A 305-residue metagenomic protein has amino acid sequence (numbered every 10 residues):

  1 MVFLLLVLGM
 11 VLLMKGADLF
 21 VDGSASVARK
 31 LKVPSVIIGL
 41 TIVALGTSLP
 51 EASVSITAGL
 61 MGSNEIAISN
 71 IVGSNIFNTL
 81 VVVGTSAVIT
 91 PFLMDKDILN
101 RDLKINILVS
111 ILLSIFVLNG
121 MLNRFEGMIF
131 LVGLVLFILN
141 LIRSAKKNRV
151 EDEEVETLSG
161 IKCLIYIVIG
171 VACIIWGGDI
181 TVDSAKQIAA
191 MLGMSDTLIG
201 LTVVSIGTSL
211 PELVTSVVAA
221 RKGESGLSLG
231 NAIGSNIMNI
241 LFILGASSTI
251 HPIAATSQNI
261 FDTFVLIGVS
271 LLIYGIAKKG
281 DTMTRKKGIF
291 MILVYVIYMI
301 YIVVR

Functional and structural regions predicted by a protein language model:
M1-R305: Hydrophobic alpha-helical segments, chiefly the membrane-spanning helices and signal/signal-anchor peptides
